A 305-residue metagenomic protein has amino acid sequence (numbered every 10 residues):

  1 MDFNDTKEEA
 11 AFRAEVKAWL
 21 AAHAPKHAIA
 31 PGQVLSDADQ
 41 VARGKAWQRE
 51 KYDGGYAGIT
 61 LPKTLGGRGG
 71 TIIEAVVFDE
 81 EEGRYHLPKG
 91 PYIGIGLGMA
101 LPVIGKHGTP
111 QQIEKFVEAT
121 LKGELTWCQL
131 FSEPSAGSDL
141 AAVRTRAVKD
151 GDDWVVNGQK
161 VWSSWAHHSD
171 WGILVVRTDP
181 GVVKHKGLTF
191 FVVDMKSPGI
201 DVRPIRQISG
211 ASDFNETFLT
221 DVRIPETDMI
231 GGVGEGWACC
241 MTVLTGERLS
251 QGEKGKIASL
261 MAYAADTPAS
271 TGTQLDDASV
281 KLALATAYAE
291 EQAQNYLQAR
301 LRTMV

Functional and structural regions predicted by a protein language model:
M1-G94, K115, A119-K122, S250 (+1 more regions): Amphipathic, small/basic residue-rich leader segments at the start of a protein or domain
F3, I200-L297, M304: Glycine-rich beta->alpha junctions and the first turn(s) of the following alpha-helix
E9, L20, G55, P62 (+8 more regions): Buried hydrophobic positions in well-ordered alpha/beta secondary-structure cores of metabolic enzymes
G55, F78-G83, V175-V176, V192-S197 (+1 more regions): Short Ser/Thr-interspersed hydrophobic loop/turn segments at strand-loop and sheet-helix junctions that line or gate
P91-Q111, G137: N-terminal glycine-rich flavin-associated loop
I93, S135-S138, W162-W165, P180-V182 (+1 more regions): Short Gly/Pro-enriched turn/cap motifs at secondary-structure boundaries
G123-F131, V175: A short, Trp-centered hydrophobic/proline-enriched beta-strand micro-motif
R144, D152-D153, N157-R203: A short core secondary-structure module
